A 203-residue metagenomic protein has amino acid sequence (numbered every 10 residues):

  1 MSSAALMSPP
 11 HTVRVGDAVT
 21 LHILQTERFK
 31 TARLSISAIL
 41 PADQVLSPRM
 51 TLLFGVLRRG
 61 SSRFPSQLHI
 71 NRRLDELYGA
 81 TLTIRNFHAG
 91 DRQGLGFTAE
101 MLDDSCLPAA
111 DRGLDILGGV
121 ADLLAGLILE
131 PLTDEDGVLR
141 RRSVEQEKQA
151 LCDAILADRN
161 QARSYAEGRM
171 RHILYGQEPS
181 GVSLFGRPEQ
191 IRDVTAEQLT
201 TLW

Functional and structural regions predicted by a protein language model:
M1-R33: N- or domain-start disorder-to-order transition segments that initiate the globular core
L24, F29-M50, Q67-G126, R163-G186: M16 family metallopeptidases and their MPP-like homologs
M50-R58: Active-site SXXK
R58, G79, A125-L129, T133 (+2 more regions): Non-catalytic alpha-helical coupling and interface elements of nucleotide-dependent molecular machines and regulators
G60-R63, D104-A109, E130-R140: Short, polar/flexible loop-turn hinges at active-site or ligand-entry regions and domain interfaces
S62, R112, I116, S143 (+3 more regions): Catalytic cores of large soluble enzymes that bind and process phosphate-bearing ligands
H69-N71, E130-I155: Acidic/histidine-enriched alpha-helical segments
Q149-W203: Scaffold signal of the M16-like zinc-metallopeptidase fold and its non-catalytic homologs
